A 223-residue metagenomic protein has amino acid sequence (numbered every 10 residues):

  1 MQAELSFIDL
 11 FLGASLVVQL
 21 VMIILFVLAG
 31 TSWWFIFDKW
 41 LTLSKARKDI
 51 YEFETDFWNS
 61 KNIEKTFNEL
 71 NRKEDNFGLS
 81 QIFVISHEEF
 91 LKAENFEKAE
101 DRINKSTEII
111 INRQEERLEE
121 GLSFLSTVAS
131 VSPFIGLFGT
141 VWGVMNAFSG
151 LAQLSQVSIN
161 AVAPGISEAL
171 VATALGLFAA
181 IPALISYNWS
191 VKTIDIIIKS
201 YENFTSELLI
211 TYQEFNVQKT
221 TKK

Functional and structural regions predicted by a protein language model:
M1-T55: Hydrophobic membrane-targeting segments
L10-G13, A161-G165: Periplasmic/extracellular loop-to-transmembrane helix junction in inner-membrane transport proteins
V21-T31, S132-I135, G139-W142, L177: Residue-level signal for the membrane-embedded core of alpha-helical transmembrane segments, especially mid-helix
S32-I36, A179-S190: Transmembrane alpha-helical segments in integral membrane proteins
A46-I159, I185-K223: Predominantly long cytosolic amphipathic alpha-helical stalk/bundle segments
A169-A183: Hydrophobic alpha-helical transmembrane segments of polytopic membrane proteins
